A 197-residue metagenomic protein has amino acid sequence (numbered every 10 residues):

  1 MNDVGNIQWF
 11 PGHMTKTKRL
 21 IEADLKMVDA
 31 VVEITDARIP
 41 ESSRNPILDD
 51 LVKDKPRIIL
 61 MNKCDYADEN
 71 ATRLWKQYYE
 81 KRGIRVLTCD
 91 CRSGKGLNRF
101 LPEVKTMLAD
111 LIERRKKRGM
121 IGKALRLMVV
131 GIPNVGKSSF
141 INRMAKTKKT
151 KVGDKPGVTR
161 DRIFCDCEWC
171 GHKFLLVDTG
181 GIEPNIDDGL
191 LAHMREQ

Functional and structural regions predicted by a protein language model:
N2-D29, T35-L51, D68-L74, V158-F164 (+2 more regions): Switch II of P-loop NTPase G domains
P11, K18, I39-S42, A109-K117 (+1 more regions): Active-site phosphate-binding and catalytic loops of NTP-dependent enzymes
H13-K16, G119-G122, A145-H172: Switch I (effector-binding) loop of TRAFAC-class P-loop GTPase G-domains
D29-T35, K53-D65, I84-T88: Conserved beta-strand/loop subsegment of P-loop NTPase cores
D65-V130: Canonical P-loop GTPase G-domain recognition
G94, N134, A145: Walker A (P-loop) phosphate-binding loop of P-loop NTPases
L127-N142: Glycine-rich phosphate-binding P-loop
